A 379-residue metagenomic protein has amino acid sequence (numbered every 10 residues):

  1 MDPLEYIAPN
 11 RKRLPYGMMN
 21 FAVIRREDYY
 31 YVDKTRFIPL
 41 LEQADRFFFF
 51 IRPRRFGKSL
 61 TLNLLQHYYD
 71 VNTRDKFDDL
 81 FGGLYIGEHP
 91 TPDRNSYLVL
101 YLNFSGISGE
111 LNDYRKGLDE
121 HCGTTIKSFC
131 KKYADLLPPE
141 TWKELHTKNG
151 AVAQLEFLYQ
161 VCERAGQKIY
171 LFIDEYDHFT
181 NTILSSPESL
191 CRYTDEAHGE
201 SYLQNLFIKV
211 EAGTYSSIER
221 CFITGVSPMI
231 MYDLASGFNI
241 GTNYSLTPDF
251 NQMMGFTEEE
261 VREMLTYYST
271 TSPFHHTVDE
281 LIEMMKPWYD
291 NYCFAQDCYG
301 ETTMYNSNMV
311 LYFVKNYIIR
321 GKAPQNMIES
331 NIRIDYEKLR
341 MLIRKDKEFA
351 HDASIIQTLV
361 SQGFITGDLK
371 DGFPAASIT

Functional and structural regions predicted by a protein language model:
D2-D70, D78-G87: Walker A/P-loop-proximal flanking segment of P-loop NTPase domains
Y16-M19, Y101-A151, F179-T194: Conserved P-loop NTPase mechanochemical-coupling segment
D33, H67-K131: P-loop NTPase motor core
L65-H67, G117-D119, S185-T194, L234-P248 (+1 more regions): Short secondary-structure boundary/capping segments
F157-R164, R192-E219: Substrate-engagement module of ASCE P-loop NTPases
L171-D174, S201-N205, E219-V226: Structural recognition of the conserved hydrophobic beta-strand(s) that form the central parallel beta-sheet of P-loop
I230-G237, Y244-F313: Amphipathic alpha-helical segments of the small helical/lid subdomains adjacent to P-loop NTPase cores
Y299-T302, Y312, G321-T379: Conserved helicase/translocase motor-coupling segment
